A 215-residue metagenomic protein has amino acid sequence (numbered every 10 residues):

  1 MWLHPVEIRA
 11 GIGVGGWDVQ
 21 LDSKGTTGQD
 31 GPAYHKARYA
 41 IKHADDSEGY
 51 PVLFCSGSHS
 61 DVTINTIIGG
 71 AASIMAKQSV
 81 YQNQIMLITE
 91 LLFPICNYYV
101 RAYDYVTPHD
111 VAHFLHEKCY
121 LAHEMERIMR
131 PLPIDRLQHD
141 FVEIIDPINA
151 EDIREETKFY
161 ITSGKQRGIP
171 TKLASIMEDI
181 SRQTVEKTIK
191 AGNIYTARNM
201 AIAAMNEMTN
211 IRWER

Functional and structural regions predicted by a protein language model:
M1-R215: Regulatory and interdomain segments flanking nucleotide-handling catalytic cores in signaling/defense enzymes
